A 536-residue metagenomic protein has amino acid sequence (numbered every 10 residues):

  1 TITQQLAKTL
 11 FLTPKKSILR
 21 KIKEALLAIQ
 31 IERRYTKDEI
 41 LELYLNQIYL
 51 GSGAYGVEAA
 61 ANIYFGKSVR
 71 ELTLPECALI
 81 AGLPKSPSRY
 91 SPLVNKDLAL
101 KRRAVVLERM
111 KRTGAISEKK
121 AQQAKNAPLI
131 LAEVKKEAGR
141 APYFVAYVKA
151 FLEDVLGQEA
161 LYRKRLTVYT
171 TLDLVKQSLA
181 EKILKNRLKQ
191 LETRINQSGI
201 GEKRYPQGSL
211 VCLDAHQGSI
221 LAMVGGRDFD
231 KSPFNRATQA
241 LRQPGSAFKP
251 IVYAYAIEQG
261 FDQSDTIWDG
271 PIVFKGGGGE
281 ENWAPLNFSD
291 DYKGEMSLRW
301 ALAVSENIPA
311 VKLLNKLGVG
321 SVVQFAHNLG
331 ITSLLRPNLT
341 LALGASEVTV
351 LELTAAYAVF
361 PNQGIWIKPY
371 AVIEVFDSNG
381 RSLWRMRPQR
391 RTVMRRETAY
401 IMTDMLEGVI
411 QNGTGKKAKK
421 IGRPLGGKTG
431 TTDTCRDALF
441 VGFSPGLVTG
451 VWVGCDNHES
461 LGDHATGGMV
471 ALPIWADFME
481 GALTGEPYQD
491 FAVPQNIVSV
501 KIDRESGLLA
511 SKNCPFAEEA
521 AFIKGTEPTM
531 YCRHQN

Functional and structural regions predicted by a protein language model:
T1-K16, K67-R70, V134-R140, F261-V322 (+2 more regions): Conserved catalytic neighborhood of penicillin-recognizing serine enzymes
I2-K185, V224, L313, Q324-N328 (+3 more regions): Non-catalytic, structured segments within soluble enzyme domains
K8-L12, N46-G53, R70, L74-S86 (+13 more regions): Glycine-rich, acidic and aromatic/proline-enriched surface loops and short helix-turn segments that act as binding
K23-L27, Y64, S86-P92, L161-L166 (+9 more regions): Flexible glycine/proline-enriched surface loops and loop-helix/loop-strand junctions
Y55-V57, S117-Q122, K231-F234, I257-G277 (+3 more regions): Short, well-structured active-site flanking segments
M110, A180, Q217-G218, L241-D269 (+4 more regions): Active-site SXXK
T170-E202, S209-D214, M223, D228-F234 (+4 more regions): A penicillin-recognizing enzyme superfamily signal
E280-P285, G318-A355, A371: Mid-domain, small-residue-enriched loop/turn segments at the edges of structured enzyme/sensor domains
